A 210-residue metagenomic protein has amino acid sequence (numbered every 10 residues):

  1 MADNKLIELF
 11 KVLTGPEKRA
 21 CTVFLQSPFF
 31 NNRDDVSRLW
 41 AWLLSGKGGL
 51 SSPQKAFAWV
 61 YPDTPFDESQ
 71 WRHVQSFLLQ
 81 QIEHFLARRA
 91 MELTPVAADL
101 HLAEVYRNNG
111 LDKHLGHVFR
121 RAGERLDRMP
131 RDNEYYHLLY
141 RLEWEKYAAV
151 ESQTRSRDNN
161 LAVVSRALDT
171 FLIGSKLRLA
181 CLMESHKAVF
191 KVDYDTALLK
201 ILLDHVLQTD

Functional and structural regions predicted by a protein language model:
M1-D210: Extended alpha-helical scaffold regions
